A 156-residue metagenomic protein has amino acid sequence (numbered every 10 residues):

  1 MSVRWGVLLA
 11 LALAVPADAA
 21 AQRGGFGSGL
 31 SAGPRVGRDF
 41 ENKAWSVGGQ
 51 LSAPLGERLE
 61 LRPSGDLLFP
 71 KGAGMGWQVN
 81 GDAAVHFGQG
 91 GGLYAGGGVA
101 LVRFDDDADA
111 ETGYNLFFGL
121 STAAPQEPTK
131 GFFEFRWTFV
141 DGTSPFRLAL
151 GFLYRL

Functional and structural regions predicted by a protein language model:
M1-G27: Cleavable N-terminal export/targeting peptides
D18-K71, R155: Short glycine/proline- and aromatic-enriched beta-strand/turn motifs that initiate or cap beta-hairpins
G27, F40-A44, G72-G76, D107-G113 (+1 more regions): Transmembrane beta-barrel outer-membrane domains
S31, R35, Y94-G96, F117 (+1 more regions): Short glycine/serine/threonine-biased micro-segments
G48-F135: Gram-negative (and chloroplast) outer-membrane scaffold detector with strong preference for beta-barrel transmembrane
A83, L120, S144-L156: Outer-membrane beta-barrel "beta-signal"
R136-V140: Short acidic/polar capping segments at secondary-structure boundaries
